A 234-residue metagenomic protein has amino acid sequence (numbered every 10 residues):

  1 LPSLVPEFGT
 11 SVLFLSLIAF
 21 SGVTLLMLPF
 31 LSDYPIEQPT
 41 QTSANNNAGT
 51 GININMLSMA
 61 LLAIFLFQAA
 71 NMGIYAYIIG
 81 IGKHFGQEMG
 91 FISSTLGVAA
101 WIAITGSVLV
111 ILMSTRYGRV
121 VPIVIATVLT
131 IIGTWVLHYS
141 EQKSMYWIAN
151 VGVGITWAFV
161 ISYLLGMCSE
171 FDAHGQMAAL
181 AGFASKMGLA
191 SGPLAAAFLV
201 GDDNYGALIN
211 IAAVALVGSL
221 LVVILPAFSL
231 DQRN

Functional and structural regions predicted by a protein language model:
L1, A158-D172: Intracellular juxtamembrane helix-capping segments at the cytosolic ends of symmetry-related transmembrane helices
L1-D33: Helix-loop-helix hairpin linking two adjacent transmembrane segments in secondary transporters
V5, G106-R119, V200: Helix-to-loop junctions at the C-terminal end of transmembrane segments in multipass secondary transporters
T24-S32, N210-N234: Multi-pass alpha-helical transporter architecture, strongest for 12-TM Major Facilitator/SLC carriers used
L31-A60: Juxtamembrane intracellular "pre-TM" segments in multi-pass secondary transporters
N55-G97, W101-I104: Extracytoplasmic gate region of multi-pass secondary transporters
R116-L164: C-terminal transmembrane helical hairpin of 12-TM major facilitator-type secondary transporters
F171-Y205, A212: A late C-terminal transmembrane helix in Major Facilitator Superfamily
